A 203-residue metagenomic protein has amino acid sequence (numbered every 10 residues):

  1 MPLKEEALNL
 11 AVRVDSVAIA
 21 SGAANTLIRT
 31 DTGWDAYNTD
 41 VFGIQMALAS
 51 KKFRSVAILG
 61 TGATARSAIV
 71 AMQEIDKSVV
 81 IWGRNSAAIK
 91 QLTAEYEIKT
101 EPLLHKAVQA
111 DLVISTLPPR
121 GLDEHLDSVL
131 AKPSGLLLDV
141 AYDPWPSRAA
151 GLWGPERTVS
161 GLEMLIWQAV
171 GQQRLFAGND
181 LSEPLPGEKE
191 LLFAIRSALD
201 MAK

Functional and structural regions predicted by a protein language model:
M1-K51, P144, L152: Phosphate/diphosphate ligand-binding glycine-rich loop within oxidoreductases
T26-R29, L136-I195: Rossmann-fold NAD(P)-binding glycine/threonine-rich loop
N38-V41, L48, K52-Q73, W82-G83: Glycine-rich adenosine-cofactor-binding loop
L48, K52, Q172-D180, L199-K203: Short, hydrophobic alpha-helical segments
T64, A87, D143: Conserved Rossmann-like nucleotide-cofactor binding loop
I75-Y96: NAD(P)-binding Rossmann-fold cofactor-contacting core
Y96-V159, E163-L165: Rossmann-like adenosine-cofactor binding region
